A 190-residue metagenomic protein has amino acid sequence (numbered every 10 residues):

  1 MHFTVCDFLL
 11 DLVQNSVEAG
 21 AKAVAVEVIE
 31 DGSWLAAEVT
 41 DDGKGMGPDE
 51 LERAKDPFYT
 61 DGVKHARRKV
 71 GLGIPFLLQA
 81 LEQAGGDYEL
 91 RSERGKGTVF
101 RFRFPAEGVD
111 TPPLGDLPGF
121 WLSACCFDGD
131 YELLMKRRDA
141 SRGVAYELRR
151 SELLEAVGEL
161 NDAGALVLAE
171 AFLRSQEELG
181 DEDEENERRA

Functional and structural regions predicted by a protein language model:
K22-I29: A conserved short beta-strand within the histidine kinase catalytic ATPase domain
I29-A37: Short beta-strand-loop-beta element adjacent to the nucleotide/active-site pocket used for signaling
D41: Acidic ATP/Mg2+-coordinating residue in the GHKL
M46-F58: Short conserved segment of the HATPase_c
T60-K69: Activation segment
F76-G86: Conserved glycine-/histidine-rich ATP-lid loop and adjacent helix of the Bergerat-fold HATPase_c
L90-R94: A short beta-strand-to-loop motif within the catalytic HATPase_c
K96-T98: Glycine-rich GHKL/ HATPase_c ATP-binding element in histidine kinases
